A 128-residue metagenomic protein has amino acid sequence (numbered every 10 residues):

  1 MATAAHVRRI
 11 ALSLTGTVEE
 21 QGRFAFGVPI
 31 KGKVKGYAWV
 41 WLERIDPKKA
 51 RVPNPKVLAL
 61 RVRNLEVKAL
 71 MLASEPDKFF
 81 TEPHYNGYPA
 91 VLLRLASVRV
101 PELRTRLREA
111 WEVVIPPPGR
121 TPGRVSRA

Functional and structural regions predicted by a protein language model:
M1-A128: Charge-dense, helix-prone N-terminal extensions
